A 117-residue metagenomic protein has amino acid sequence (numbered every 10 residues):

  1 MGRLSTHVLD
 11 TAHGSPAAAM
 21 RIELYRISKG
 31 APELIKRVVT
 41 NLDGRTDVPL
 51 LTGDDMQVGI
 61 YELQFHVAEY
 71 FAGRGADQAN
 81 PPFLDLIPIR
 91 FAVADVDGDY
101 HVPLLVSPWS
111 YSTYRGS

Functional and structural regions predicted by a protein language model:
G2-A92, H101-P103: Beta-strand-dominated extracellular/periplasmic modules and repeats in secreted or surface-exposed proteins
A94-S117: Compositionally biased low-complexity segments at domain edges in trafficked proteins and select soluble regulators
